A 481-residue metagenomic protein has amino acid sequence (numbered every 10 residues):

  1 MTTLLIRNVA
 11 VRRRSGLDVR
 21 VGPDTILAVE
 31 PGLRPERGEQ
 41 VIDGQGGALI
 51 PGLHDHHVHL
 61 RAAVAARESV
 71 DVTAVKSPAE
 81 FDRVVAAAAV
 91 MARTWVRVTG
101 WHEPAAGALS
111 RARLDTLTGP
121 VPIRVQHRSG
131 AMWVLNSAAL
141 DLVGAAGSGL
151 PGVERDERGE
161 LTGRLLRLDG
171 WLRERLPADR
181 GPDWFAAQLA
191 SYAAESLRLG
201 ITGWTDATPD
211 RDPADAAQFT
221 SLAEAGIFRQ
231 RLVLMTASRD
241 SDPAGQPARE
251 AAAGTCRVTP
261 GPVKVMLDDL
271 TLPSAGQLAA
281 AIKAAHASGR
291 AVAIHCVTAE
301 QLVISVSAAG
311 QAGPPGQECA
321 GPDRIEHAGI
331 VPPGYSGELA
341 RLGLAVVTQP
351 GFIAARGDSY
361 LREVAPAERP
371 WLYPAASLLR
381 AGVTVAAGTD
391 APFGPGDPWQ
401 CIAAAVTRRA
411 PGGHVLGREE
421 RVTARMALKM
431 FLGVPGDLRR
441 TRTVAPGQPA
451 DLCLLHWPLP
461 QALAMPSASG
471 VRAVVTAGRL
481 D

Functional and structural regions predicted by a protein language model:
T2-R7, R12-G22, I26-F228, T236-D242 (+6 more regions): Divalent metal-binding segments
H59, T255-D268, L344-A354: Non-cysteine beta-strand/loop elements that form the S-adenosyl-L-methionine
A216-T220, P243-E250, L302-P315, E338: Distinct, well-ordered alpha-helical segments
L222-A225, P247-V258, K283-A287, E318 (+1 more regions): Acidic (Asp/Glu)-rich catalytic clusters
K283-A293, E300-D323, H327-A328, P333 (+3 more regions): His/Asp/Glu-enriched, well-ordered alpha-helical/loop segment that forms or immediately abuts the divalent-metal
L459-M465: Short, Lys/Arg- and Gly-enriched loop/turn segments at beta-strand edges
G470-D481: Short peripheral tails and domain-boundary helices/loops at the edges of structured domains
